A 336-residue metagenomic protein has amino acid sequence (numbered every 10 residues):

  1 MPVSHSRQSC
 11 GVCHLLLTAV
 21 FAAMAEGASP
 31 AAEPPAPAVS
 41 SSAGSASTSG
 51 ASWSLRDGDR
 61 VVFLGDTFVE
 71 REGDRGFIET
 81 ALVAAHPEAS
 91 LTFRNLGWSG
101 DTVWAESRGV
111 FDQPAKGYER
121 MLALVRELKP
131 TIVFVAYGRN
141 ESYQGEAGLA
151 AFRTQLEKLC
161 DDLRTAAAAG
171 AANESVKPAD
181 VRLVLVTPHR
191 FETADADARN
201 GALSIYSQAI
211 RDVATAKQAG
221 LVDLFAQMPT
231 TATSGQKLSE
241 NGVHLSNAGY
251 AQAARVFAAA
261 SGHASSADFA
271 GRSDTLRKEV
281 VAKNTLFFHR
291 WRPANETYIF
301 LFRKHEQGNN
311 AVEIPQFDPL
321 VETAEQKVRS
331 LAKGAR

Functional and structural regions predicted by a protein language model:
M1-C10: N-terminal secretory signal peptides that target proteins for export/translocation
G11-E26: Bacterial N-terminal signal peptides
A32-S99, P114, M121-K129, V133 (+1 more regions): Serine-esterase "nucleophile elbow" of acetyl-processing enzymes
E33-S42, R56, A216, K237-R336: Conserved catalytic region of serine esterases and O-acyltransferases that act on ester linkages in lipids
R60-L64, T92-G97, T131-Y137, R182-T187 (+2 more regions): Structural recognition of the beta-strand scaffold that forms the well-ordered cores of secreted hydrolase catalytic
T67-R71, W98-W104, I132, R139-Q144 (+3 more regions): Solvent-exposed loop/turn segments at secondary-structure junctions within structured extracellular/periplasmic domains
E88, D101-W104, D112, E119-R120 (+9 more regions): Serine-dependent acyl-ester chemistry module
S175-P188, N200-Q236, A251-T275, N284-F287: Extracellular serine-dependent O-acyl
